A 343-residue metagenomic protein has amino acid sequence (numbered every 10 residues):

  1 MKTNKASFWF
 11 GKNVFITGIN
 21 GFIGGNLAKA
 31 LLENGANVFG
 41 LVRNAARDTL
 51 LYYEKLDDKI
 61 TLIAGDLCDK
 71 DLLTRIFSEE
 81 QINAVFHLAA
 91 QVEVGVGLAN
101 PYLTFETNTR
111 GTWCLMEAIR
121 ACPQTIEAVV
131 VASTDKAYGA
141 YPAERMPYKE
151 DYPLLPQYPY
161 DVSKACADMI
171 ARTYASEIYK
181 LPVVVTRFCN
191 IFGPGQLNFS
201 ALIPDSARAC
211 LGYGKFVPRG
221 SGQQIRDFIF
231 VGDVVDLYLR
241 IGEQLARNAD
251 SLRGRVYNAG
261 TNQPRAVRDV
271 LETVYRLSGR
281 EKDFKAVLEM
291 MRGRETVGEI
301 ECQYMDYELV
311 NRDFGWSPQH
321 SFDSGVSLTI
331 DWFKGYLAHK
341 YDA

Functional and structural regions predicted by a protein language model:
M1-A84: N-terminal Rossmann/SDR dinucleotide-binding element
A30-E33, C210-A343: C-terminal substrate-binding subdomain of Rossmann-fold SDR/epimerase-dehydratase oxidoreductases
C68, A99, T107-R110, D151 (+8 more regions): Residue-level signal for the nucleotide or nucleotide-sugar donor/cofactor binding architecture
A84-F86, V130: N-terminal Rossmann-like NAD(P) cofactor-binding module of classical short-chain dehydrogenase/reductase
A89-V92, S133-T134: Conserved NAD(P)H cofactor-binding loop of Rossmann-fold oxidoreductase domains
G95-V96, A118-I126: A short helix-coil junction within the Rossmann-fold of NAD(P)-dependent oxidoreductases
A99-C114, T125-A128, A137-V185, N190 (+1 more regions): Catalytic helix-loop patch of NAD(P)-dependent Rossmann-fold dehydrogenases
